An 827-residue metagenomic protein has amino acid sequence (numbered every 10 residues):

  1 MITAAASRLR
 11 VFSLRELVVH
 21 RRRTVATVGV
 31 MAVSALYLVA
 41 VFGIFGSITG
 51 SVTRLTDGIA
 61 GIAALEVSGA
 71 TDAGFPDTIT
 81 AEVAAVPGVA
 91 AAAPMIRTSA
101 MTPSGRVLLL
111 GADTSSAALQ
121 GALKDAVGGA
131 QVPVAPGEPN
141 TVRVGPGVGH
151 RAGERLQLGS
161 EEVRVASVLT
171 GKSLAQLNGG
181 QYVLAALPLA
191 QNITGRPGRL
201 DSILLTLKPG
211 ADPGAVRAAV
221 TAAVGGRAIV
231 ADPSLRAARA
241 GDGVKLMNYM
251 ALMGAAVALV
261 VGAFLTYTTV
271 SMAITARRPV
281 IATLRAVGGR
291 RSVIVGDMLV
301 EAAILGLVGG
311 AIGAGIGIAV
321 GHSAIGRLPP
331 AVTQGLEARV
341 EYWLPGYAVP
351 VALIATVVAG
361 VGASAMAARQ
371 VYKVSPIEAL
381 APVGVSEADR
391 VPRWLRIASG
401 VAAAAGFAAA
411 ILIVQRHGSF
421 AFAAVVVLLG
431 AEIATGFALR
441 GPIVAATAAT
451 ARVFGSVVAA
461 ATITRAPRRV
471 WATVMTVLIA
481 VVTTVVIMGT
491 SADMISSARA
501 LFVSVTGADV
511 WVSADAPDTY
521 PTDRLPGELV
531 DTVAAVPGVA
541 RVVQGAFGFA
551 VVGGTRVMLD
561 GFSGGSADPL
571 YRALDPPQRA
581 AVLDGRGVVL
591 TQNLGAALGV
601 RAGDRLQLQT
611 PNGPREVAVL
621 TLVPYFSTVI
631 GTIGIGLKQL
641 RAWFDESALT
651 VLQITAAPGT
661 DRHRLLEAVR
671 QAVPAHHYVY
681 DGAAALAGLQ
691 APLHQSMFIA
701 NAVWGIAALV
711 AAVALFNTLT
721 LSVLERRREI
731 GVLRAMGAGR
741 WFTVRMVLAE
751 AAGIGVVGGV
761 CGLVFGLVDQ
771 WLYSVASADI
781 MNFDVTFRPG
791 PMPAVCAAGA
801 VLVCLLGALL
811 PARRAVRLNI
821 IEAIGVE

Functional and structural regions predicted by a protein language model:
M1-S7, L14-A26, P213, A219 (+4 more regions): Alpha-helical transmembrane segments, especially those used as permease/efflux helices and single-pass anchors
M1-V260, M272-T275, S292, A331 (+5 more regions): Membrane transport/envelope proteins' first extracytoplasmic loop
H20-R23, A255, F264-G306, V383-G384 (+1 more regions): Interfacial "coupling" helices/loops that link adjacent transmembrane helices in transporter permeases
T71-A73, A438-D584, V589-L594, D604 (+1 more regions): Juxtamembrane segments of multi-pass membrane proteins
V142-R155, V589-R605: Short, solvent-exposed hinge/capping segments at secondary-structure junctions
V270, A303-G335, Y347-K373, A402-I413 (+4 more regions): Small-residue-rich transmembrane alpha-helices
Y372-A388, V816-E827: Short cytosolic juxtamembrane segments of multi-pass membrane proteins
V470, V474, L649-T655, L665-P811 (+1 more regions): C-terminal transmembrane helical bundles of large multi-pass transporters and their helix-start/helix-kink determinants
